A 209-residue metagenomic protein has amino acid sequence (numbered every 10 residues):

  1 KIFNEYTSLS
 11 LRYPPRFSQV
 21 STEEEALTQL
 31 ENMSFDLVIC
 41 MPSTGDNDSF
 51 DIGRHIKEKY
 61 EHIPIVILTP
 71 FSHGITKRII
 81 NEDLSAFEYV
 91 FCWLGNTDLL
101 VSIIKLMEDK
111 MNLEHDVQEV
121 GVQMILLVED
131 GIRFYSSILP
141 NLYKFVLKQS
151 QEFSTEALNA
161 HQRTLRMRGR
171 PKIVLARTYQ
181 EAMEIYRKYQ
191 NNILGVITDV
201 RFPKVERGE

Functional and structural regions predicted by a protein language model:
K1-S18, R54, E82-Y89, W93-K172 (+3 more regions): Non-catalytic signal-transmission and effector/linker regions of two-component phosphorelay proteins
F3, P14, Q19-L27, E31-I65 (+4 more regions): Conserved phosphotransfer microenvironments
